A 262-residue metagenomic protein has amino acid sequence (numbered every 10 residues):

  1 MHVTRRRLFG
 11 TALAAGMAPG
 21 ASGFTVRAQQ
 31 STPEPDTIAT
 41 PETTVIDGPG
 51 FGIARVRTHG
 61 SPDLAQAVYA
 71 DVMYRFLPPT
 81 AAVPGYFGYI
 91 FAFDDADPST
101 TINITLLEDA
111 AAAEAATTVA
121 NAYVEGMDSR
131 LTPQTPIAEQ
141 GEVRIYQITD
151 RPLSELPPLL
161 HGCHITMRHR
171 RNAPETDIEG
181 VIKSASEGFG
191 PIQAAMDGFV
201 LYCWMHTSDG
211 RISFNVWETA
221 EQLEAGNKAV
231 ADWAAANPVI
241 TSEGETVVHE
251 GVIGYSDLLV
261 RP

Functional and structural regions predicted by a protein language model:
M1-H2, R7-R27: N-terminal export signals
F9-G16, Q29-I102, E108-F214, E218-P262: Short S/T/G/P-rich N-terminal loop/turn motif that feeds into the first structured element of a domain
